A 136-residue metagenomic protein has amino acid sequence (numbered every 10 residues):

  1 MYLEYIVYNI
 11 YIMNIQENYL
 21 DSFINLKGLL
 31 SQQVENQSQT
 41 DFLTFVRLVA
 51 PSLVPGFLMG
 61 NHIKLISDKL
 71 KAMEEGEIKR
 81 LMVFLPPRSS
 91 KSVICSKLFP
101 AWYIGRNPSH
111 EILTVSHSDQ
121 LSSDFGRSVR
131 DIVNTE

Functional and structural regions predicted by a protein language model:
I15-E136: Phosphate/NTP-binding elements of NTP-utilizing enzymes
